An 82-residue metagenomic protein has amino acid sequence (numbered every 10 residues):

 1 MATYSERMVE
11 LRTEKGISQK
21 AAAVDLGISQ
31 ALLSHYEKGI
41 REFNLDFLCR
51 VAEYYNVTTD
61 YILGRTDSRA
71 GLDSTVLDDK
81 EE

Functional and structural regions predicted by a protein language model:
M1-E14: A short, Lys/Arg-rich alpha-helix, primarily the initiator
R7, S18, N44-F47, T58: Residues that mark the N-terminal boundary/hinge immediately upstream of a DNA-recognition element
T13, G27, K38-I40, D67: Residue-level detection of the helix-turn-helix DNA-binding "recognition helix"
T13, V24, E53: Alpha-helical residues within the helix-turn-helix
G16-H35: Short alpha-helical DNA-recognition segment
G27, D46-Y61: DNA major-groove recognition helix of helix-turn-helix/homeodomain DNA-binding modules
L63-E82: Short, charged recognition helix plus adjacent turn of helix-turn-helix-like nucleic-acid-binding domains
